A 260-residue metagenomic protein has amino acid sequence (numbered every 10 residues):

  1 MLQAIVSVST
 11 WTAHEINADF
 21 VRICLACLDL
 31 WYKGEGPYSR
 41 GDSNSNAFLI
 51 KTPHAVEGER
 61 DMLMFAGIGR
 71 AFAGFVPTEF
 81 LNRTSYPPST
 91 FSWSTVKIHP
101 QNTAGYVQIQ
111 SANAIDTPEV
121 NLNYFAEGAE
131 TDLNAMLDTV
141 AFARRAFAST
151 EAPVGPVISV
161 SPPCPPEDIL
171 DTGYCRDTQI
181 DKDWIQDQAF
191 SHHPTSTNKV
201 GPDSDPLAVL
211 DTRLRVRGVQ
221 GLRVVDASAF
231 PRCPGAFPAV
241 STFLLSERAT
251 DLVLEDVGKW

Functional and structural regions predicted by a protein language model:
M1-P88, T95-H99, E130, N134 (+7 more regions): Mid-to-C-terminal "cap/lid" subdomains and adjacent gly/pro-rich loops that border and regulate access to redox
M1-T10, S94-E151, K182-W260: C-terminal structured subdomain/cap of oxidoreductase catalytic cores
